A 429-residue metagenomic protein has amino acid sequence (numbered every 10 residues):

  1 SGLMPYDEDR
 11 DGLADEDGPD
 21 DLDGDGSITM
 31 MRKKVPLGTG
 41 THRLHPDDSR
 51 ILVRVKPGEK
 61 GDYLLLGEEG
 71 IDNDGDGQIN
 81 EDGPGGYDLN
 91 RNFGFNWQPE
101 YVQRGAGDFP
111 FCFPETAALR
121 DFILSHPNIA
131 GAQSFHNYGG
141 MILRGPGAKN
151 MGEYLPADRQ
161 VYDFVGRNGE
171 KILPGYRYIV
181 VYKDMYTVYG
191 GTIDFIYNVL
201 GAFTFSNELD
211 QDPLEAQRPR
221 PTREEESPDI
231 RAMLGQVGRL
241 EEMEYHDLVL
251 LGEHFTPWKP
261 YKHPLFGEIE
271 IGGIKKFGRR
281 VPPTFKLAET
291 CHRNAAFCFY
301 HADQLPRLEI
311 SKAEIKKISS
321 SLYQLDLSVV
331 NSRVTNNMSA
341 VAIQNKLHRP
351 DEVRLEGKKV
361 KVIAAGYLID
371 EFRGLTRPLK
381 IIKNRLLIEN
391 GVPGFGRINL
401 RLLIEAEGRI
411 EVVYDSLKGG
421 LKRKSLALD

Functional and structural regions predicted by a protein language model:
S1-Y101, D194-N198, L209: Surface-exposed loop and adjacent secondary-structure segments within mature catalytic domains
L37, R50, D82-K316, Q324 (+3 more regions): Metallocarboxypeptidase
E208, S328-V330, R354, R401-L403 (+1 more regions): Residue-level recognition of well-ordered beta-strand positions that form the cores of beta-sheet-rich folds across
S319-L322, N336, K359, L421-R423: Non-catalytic terminal regions with compositionally biased, polar/charged low complexity
V329-I343: Short amphipathic, basic-aromatic surface patches that mediate peripheral association with negatively charged
I343-K361: Extended low-complexity, serine/threonine- and proline-enriched intrinsically disordered segments
E371-P378, I388-G396: Short proline/glycine- and polar residue-rich coil/turn motifs
E389-L426: Low-complexity, intrinsically disordered segments enriched in Ser/Thr together with acidic residues
